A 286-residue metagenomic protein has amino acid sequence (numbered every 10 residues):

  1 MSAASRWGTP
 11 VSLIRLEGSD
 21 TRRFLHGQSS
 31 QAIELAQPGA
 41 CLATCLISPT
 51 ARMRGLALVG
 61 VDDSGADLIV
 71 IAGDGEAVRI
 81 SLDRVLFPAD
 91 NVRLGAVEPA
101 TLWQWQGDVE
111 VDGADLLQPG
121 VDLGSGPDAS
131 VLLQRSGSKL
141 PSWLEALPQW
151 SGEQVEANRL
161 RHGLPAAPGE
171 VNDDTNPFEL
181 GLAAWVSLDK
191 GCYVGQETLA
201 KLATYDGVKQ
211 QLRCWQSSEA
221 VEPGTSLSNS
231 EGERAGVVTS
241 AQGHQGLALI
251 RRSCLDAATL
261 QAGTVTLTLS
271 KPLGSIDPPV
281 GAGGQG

Functional and structural regions predicted by a protein language model:
M1-R54: Acidic, proline/glycine-enriched N-terminal capping motif
A3-L13, L58-P165: Acidic, low-complexity central loop/insert segments
R6-W7, W185, G191, A220: Residue-level "contact hotspot" at macromolecular interaction interfaces
L16, T101-G107, R213-E219: A short beta-strand micro-motif
H26-E34, I80-P88, T204, N229-E233: Short, intrinsically disordered, mixed-charge
L42-I47, Q106-L117, E219-E233: Short amphipathic alpha-helix segments
R52, A57, N158, L180-V186 (+2 more regions): Glycine-rich, small/acidic residue-mixed loop/short-helix segments
R135-L212: Anionic-ligand-binding alpha/beta catalytic cores of soluble enzymes and soluble regulatory domains that recognize
